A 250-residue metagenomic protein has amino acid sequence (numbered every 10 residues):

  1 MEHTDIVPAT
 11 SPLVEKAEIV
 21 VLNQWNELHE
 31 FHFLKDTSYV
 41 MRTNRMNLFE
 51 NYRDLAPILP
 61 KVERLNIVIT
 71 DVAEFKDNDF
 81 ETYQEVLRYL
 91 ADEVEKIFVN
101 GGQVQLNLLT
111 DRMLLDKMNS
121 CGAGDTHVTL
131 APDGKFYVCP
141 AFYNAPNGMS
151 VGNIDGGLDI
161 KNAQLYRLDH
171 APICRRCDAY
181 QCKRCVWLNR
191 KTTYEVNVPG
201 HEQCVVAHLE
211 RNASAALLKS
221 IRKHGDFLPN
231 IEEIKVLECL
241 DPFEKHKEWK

Functional and structural regions predicted by a protein language model:
M1-I6: Trp/Phe/Arg-rich N-terminal binding region typifying the photolyase-homology
A9-Y137, A141-M149: Radical SAM enzyme [4Fe-4S]-AdoMet core and its adjacent flexible, acidic and glycine-rich loops/tails across
Y143-K250: Flexible mid-to-C-terminal extensions adjoining Fe-S/redox cofactors in radical SAM and related proteins
